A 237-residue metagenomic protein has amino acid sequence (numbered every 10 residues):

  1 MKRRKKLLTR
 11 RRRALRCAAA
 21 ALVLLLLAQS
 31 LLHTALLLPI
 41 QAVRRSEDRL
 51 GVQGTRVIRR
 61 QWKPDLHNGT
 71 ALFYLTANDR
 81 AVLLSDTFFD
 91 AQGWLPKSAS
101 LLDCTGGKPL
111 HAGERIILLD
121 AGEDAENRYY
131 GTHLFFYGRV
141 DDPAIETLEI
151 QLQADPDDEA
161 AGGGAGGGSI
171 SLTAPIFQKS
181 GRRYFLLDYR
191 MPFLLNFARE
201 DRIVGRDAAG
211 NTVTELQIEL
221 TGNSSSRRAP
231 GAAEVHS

Functional and structural regions predicted by a protein language model:
K2-R115: Long, contiguous interaction/targeting segments characteristic of exported/extracellular or secretory-pathway proteins
P39-A42, E126, F136, A198: Generic detector of short alpha-helix boundary/capping microenvironments and adjacent low-complexity segments
L72-T76, W94-A99, F136, Y184-L187 (+2 more regions): Generic recognition of long tandem-repeat/solenoid scaffolds
D79, Q92-G93, E126, G181-R182 (+1 more regions): Intrinsic-disorder/low-complexity loop/linker signature
R80-L84, G131-F135, A198-R199: Short, surface-exposed coil-to-beta transition loops
A99-L187: Non-cytosolic head/periplasmic domains of membrane-anchored proteins
T147-G231, H236-S237: Ser/Thr-rich low-complexity repeats and stalk/linker segments
